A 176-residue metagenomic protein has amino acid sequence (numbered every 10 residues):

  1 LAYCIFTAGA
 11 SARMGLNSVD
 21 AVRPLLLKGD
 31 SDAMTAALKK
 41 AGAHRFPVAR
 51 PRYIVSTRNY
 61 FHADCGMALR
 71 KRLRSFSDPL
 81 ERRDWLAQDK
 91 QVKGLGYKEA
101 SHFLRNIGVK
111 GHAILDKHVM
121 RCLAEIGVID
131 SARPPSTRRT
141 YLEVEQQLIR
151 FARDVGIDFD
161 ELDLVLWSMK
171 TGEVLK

Functional and structural regions predicted by a protein language model:
L1-G9, V55-N59, R105, L164-T171: Short, hydrophobic/amphipathic alpha-helical patches that form generic packing surfaces within helical domains
L1-L25: Extended cationic-aromatic binding surfaces that line active-site or macromolecule-binding grooves and engage
C4-G9, K40, H44, K90 (+2 more regions): Short, charged/polar micro-motifs that form catalytic or ligand-binding hotspots
S11-A12, L27-K28, A63, V109-H112: Alpha-helix boundary/capping and short turn/kink residues
R13-N17, G29-A33, A49, I114 (+2 more regions): Alpha-helix N-cap and coil->helix boundary residues
A21-K93: Alpha-helical ds-nucleic-acid-binding substructure associated with the helix-hairpin-helix region of base-excision DNA
P51, G66-D84, K90-K176: C-terminal accessory module of base-excision DNA glycosylases/AP lyases that mediates lesion recognition and DNA
